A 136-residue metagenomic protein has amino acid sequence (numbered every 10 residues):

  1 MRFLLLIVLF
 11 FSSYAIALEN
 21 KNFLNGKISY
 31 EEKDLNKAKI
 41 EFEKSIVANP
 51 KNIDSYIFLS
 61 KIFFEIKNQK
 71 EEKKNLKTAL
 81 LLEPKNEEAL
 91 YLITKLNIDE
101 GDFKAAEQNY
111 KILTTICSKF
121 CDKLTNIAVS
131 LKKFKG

Functional and structural regions predicted by a protein language model:
E31-E32, E65-I66, D99-E100, S130-G136: Register position in tetratricopeptide repeats
K44-S45, T78-A79, I112-L113: Canonical positions in the second alpha-helix
F58, L92, N126-S130: Canonical tetratricopeptide repeat
E107-G136: Terminal, low-structured helical/coil segments at or just beyond the last alpha-helical repeat
